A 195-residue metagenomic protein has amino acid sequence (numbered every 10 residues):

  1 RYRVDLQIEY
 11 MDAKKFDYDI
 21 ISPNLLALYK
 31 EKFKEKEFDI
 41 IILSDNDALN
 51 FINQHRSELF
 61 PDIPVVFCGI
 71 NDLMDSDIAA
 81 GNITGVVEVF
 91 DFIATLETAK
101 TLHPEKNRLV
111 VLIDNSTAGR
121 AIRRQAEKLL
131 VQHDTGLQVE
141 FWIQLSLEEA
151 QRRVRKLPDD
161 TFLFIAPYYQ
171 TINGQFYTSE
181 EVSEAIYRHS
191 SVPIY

Functional and structural regions predicted by a protein language model:
R1-Y195: Short hydrophobic alpha-helices and adjacent helix-cap/hinge residues
